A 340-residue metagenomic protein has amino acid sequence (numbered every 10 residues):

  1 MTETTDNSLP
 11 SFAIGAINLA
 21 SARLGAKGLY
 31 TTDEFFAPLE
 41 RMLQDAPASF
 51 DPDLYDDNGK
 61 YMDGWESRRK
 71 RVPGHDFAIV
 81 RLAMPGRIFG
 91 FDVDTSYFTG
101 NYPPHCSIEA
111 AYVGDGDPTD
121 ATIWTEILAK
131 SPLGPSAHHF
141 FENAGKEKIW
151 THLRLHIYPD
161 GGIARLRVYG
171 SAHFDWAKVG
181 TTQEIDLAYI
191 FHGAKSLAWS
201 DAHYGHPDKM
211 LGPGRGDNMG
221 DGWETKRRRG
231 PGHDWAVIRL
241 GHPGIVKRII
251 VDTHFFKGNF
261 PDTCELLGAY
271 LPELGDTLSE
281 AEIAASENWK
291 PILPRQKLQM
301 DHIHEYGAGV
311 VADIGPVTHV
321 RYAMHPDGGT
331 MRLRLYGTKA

Functional and structural regions predicted by a protein language model:
T2-F77, Y97-W235, G244, F256-A340: Trp- and acidic/polar-enriched beta-sheet ligand-binding modules for extracellular glycan and matrix recognition
V72, L82-F89, T99-G100: Short, solvent-exposed loop/edge-beta patches enriched in aromatic
L82, L240-H242: A short glycine/threonine-centered beta-strand motif
I88-G90, V246-R248: A short, Gly/Thr-enriched small/hydrophobic beta-strand-prone motif that recurs across taxa
D92-D94, I250-D252: Short edge beta-strand/loop segments characteristic of extracellular beta-sandwich folds
